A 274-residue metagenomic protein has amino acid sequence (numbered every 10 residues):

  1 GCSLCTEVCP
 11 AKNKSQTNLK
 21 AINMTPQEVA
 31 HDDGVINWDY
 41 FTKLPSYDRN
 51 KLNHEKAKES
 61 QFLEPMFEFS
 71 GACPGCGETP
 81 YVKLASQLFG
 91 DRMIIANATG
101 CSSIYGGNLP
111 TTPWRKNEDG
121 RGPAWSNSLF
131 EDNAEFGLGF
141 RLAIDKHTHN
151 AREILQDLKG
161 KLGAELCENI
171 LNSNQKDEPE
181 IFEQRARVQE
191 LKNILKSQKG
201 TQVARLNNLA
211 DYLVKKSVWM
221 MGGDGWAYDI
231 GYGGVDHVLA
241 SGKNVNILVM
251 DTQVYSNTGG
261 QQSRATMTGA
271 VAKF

Functional and structural regions predicted by a protein language model:
G1-C2, I22-D32, A57-S70, R205-N207 (+1 more regions): Ferredoxin-like iron-sulfur electron-transfer modules
L4-A30, L52-E55, P80, G90 (+1 more regions): Iron-sulfur cluster-binding cysteine motifs and their immediate structural context in ferredoxin-like electron-transfer
C9, E59, F67-P110: N-terminal amphipathic, basic-rich helices that act as targeting or association modules
N37-L52, W114-A124, Q262-F274: Acidic, Ser/Thr-rich peripheral helices and adjacent loops at domain boundaries
A57-E68, R187-L191, V214-K215, S263-F274: Gly-rich Lys/Arg/Thr-decorated short loops/hinges at beta-loop-alpha junctions or inter-strand turns that position
Y105-G106, R205-F274: Thiamine diphosphate
G107-D145, V249-V254, Q262: Mobile "lid/hinge" segments at catalytic clefts and subdomain interfaces of large enzymes
L129-K199, R205: N-terminal leader/propeptide and maturation segments of large enzyme subunits in energy/redox metabolism and hydrolases
